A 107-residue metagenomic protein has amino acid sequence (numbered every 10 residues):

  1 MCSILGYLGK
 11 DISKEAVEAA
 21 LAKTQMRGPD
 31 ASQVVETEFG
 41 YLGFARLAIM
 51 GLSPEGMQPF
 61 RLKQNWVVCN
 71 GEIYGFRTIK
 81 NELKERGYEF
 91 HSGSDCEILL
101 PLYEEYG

Functional and structural regions predicted by a protein language model:
M1-G107: N-terminus-centric sequence/structural signature that marks the extreme N-terminus and adjacent "lid/interface" module
